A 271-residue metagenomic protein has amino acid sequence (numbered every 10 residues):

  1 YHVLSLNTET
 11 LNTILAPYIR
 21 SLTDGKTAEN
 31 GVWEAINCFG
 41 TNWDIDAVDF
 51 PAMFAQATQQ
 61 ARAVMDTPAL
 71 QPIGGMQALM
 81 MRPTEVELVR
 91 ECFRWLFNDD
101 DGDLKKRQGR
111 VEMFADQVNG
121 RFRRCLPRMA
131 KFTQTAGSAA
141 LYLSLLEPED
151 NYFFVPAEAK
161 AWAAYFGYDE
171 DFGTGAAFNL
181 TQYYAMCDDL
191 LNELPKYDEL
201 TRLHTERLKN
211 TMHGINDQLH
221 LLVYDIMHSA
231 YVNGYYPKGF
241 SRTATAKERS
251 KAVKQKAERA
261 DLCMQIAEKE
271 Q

Functional and structural regions predicted by a protein language model:
Y1-F132, P148-E270: An N-terminal alpha-helical hairpin/helix-loop-helix interaction module that forms a charged, gly/pro-flexible surface
A139-L143: Cytochrome P450 catalytic-core helices
